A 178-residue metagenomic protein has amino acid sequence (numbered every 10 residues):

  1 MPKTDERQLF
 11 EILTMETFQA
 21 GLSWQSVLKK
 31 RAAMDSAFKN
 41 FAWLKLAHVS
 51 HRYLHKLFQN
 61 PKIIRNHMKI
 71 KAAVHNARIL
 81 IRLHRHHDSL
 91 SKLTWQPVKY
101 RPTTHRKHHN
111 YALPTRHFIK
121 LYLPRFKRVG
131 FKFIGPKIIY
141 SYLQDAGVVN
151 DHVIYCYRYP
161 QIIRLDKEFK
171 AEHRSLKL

Functional and structural regions predicted by a protein language model:
M1-L178: HhH-family (HhH-GPD) DNA N-glycosylase catalytic core used in base-excision repair
